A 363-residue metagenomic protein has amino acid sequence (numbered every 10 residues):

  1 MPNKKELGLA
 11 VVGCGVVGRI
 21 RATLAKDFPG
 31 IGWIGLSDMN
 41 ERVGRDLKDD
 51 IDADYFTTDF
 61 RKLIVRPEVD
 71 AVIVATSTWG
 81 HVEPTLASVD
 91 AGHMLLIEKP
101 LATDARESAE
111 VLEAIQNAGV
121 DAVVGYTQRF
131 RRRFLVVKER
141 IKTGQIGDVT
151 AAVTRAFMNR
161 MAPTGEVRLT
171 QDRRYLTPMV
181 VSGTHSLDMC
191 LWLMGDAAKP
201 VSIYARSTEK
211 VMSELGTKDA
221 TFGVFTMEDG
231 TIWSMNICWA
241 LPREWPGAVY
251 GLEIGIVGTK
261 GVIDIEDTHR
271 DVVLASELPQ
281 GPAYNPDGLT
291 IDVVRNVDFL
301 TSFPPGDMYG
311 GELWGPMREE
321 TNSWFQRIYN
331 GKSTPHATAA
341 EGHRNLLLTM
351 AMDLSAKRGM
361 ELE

Functional and structural regions predicted by a protein language model:
M1-I51: N-terminal Rossmann-like dinucleotide-binding module
M1-N3, A71-V74, A275-P279, Y309-G311 (+1 more regions): C-terminal helix-rich "cap/oligomerization" subdomain common to oxidoreductases
R21, I51-A114: Beta-loop-alpha module in the N-terminal Rossmann-like domain of NAD(P)-dependent dehydrogenases, especially those
T57, I97-E98, T103, A122-V124 (+3 more regions): Hydrophobic residues in well-ordered beta-strands that form the structural core
E110-Q128, G147-A152: Rossmann-fold dehydrogenase core element
Q128-L215, V224, G359: Predominantly a Rossmann-like dinucleotide-binding segment in NAD(P)-dependent oxidoreductases
D188-E277, R318-K332, T349: Contiguous beta-strand/loop segments that form the cofactor/metal-binding neighborhood of enzyme cores
